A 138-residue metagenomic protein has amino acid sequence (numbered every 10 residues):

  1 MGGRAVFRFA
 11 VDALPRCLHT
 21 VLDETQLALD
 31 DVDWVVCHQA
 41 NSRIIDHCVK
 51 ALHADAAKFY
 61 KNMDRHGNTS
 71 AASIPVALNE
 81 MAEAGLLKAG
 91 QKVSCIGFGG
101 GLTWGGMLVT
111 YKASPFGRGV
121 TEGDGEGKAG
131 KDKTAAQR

Functional and structural regions predicted by a protein language model:
M1-D64, P115-R138: Hydrophobic pocket-lining "lid/loop/helix" segments that shape and contact the acyl-thioester
A13-R16, A72-P75, L86-A89: A short linear-motif detector with a strong N-terminal bias
C17-L18, C48, I74-M81: Buried hydrophobic packing segments
N41-R43, H66-N68, G100-L102: Short Gly/Pro-enriched loop/turn and capping motifs at secondary-structure junctions
A51, D55, H66, E80-A84 (+1 more regions): Hydrophobic alpha-helical segments
F59-S73, I96: Cysteine-centered functional microenvironments
L78-R138: Conserved beta-strand-centric core segments of catalytic alpha/beta enzyme folds
